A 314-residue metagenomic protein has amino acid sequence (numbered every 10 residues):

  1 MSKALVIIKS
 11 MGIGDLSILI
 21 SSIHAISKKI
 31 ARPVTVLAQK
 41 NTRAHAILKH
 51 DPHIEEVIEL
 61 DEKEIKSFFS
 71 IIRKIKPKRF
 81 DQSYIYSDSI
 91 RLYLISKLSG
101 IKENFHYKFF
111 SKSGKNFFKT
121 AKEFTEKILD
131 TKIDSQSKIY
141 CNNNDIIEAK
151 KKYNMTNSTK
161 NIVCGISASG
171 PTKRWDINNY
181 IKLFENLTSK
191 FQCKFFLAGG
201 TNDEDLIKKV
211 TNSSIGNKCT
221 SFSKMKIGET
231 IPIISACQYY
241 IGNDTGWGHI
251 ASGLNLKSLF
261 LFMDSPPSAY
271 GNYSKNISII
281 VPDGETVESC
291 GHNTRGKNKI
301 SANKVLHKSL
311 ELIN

Functional and structural regions predicted by a protein language model:
M1-N314: Catalytic machinery of carbohydrate-active enzymes, primarily nucleotide-sugar-dependent glycosyltransferases
